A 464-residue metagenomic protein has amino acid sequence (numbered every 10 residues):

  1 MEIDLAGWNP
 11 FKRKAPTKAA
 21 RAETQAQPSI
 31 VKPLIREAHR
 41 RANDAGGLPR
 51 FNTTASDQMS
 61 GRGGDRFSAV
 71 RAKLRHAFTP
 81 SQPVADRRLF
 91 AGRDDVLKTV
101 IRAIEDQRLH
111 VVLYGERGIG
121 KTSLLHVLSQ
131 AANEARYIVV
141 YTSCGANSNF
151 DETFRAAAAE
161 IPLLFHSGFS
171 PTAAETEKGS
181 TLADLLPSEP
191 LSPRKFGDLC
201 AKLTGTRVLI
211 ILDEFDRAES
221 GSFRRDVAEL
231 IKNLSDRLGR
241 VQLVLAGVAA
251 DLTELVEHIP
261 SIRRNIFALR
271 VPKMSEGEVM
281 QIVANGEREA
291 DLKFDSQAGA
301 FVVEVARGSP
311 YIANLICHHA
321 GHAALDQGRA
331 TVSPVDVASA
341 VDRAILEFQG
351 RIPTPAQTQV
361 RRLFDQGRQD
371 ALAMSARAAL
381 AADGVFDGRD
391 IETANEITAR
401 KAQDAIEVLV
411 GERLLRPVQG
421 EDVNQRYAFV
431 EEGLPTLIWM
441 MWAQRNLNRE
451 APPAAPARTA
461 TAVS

Functional and structural regions predicted by a protein language model:
M1-V111, P456-S464: A short, basic N-terminal segment
P80, A85, N149-A173: Conserved NTP-binding/hydrolysis module of P-loop NTPases
D106-V127: Walker A/P-loop nucleotide-binding motif
S129, D251-I266: Short regulatory helix/loop adjacent to the ATP-binding pocket of P-loop NTPases
V139-N149, E421: A short hydrophobic beta-strand->loop->alpha-helix junction that borders the nucleotide-binding pocket of P-loop NTPases
L163-L212, D216-D226, K232-Q242, A250-L255 (+2 more regions): Mid-core helix/loop region of P-loop NTP-binding domains shared across ATPases and GTPases
V271-A298, R307-I312, I316: Conserved small helical "lid"/interfacial subdomain of P-loop NTPases
N314-A399: Winged-helix-like regulatory helical subdomains adjacent to P-loop NTPase cores
